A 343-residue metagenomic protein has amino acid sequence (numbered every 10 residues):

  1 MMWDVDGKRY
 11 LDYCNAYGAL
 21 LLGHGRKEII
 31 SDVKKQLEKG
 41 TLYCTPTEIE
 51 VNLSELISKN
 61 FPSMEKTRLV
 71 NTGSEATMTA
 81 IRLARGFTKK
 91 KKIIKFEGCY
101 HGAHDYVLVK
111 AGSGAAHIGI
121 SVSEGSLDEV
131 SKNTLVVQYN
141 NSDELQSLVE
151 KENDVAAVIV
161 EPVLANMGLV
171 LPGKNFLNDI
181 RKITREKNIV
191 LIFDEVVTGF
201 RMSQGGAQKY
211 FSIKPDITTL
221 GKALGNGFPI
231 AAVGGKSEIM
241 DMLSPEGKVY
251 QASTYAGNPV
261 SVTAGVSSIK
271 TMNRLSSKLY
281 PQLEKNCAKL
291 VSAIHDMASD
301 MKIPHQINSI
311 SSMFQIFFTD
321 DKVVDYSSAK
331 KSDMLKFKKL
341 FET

Functional and structural regions predicted by a protein language model:
M1-T343: Conserved N-terminal phosphate-binding loop of PLP-dependent enzymes in the Aspartate aminotransferase
